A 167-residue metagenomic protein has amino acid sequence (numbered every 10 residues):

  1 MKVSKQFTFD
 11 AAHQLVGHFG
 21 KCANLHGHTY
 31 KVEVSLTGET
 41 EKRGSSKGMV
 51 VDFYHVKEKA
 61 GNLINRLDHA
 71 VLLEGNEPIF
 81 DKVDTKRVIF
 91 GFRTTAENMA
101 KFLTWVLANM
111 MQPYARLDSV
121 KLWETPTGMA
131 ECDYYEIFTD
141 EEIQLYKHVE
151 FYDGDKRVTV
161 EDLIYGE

Functional and structural regions predicted by a protein language model:
M1-E167: Charge-rich, low-complexity N-terminal segments
